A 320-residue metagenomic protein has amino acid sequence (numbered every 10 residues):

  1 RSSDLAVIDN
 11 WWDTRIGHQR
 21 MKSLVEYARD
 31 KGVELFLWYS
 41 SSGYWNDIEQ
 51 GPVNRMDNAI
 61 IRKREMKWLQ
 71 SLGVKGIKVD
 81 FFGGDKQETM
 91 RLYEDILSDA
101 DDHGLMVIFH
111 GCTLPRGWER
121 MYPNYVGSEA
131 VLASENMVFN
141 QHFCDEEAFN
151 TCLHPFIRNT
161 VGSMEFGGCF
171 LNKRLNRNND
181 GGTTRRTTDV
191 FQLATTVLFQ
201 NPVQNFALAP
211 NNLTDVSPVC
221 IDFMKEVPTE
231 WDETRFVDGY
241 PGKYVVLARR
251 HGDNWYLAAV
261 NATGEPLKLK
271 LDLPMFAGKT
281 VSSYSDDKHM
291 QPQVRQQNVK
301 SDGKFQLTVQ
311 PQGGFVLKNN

Functional and structural regions predicted by a protein language model:
L5-R186: Aromatic- and carboxylate-enriched substrate-binding clefts and catalytic-loop regions of carbohydrate-active enzymes
D80, V107, L198, L257 (+1 more regions): Conserved, mostly hydrophobic/aromatic
N176-D189, V197-F199, Q204, R250-N254 (+1 more regions): Long hydrophobic segments that form regular secondary structure
V190, A194-R235: Catalytic cores of secreted or luminal carbohydrate-active enzymes
Y240-A277, F315-K318: Carbohydrate-binding surface patches
S282-D302: Solvent-exposed beta-strand/loop surfaces of large extracellular or lumenal domains
G303-F305, F315: Short strand-edge motifs at loop-to-beta-strand transitions and within beta-strands of extracellular beta-rich domains
